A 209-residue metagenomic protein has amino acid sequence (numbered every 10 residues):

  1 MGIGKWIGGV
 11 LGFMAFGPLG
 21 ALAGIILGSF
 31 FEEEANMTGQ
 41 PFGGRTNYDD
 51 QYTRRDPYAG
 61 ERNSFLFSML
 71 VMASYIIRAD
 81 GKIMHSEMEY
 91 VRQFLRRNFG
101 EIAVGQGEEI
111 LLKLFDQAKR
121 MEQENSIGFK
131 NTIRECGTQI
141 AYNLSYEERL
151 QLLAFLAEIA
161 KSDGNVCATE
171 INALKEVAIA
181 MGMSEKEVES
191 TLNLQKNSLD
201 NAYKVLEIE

Functional and structural regions predicted by a protein language model:
M1-Y75, K82-K161, N165-E209: Small-residue-enriched hydrophobic alpha-helices in membranes
